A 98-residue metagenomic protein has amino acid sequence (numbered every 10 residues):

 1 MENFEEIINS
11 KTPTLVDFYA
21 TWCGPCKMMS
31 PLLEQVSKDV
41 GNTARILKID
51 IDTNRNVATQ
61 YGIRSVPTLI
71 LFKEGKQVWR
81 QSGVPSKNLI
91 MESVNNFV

Functional and structural regions predicted by a protein language model:
M1-P13, R55: A short beta-strand-turn-helix
K11-T12, Y19-W22, S65: Short pre-active-site segment immediately N-terminal to redox-active cysteine/selenocysteine motifs in thiol-based
L15-V16, I46, L69: Hydrophobic beta-strand anchors of alpha/beta hydrolase catalytic cores
K27-V40: Typically the conserved alpha-helix immediately C-terminal to a functionally engaged Cys/Sec in thioredoxin-like
I51-V57: Structural microenvironment flanking redox-active thiols in thiol-disulfide oxidoreductases
G62-I70: Structural micro-motif
L71-V98: Non-catalytic, surface beta->alpha helical segment in thiol-disulfide oxidoreductase systems
